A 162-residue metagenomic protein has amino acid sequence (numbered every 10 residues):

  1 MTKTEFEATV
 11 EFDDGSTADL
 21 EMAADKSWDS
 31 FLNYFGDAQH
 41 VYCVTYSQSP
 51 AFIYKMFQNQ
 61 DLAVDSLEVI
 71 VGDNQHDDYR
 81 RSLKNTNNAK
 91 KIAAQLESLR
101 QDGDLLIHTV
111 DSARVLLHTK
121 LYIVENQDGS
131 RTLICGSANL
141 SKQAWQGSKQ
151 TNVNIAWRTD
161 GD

Functional and structural regions predicted by a protein language model:
M1-D162: PLD/PLD-like phosphodiesterase catalytic module centered on the HKD motif
